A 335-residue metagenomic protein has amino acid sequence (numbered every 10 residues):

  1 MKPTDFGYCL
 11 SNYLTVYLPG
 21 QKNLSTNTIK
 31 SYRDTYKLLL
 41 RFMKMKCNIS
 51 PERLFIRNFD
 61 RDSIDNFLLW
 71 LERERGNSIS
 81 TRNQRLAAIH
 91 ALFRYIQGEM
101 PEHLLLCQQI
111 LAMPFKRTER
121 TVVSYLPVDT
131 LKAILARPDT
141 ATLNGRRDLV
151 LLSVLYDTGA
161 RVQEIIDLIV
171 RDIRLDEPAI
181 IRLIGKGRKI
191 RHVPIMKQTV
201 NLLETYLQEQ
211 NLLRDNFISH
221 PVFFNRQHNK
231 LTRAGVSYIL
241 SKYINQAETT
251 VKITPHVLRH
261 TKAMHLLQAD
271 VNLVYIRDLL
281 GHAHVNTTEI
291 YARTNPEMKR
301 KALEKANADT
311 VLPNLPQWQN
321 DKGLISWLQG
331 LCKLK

Functional and structural regions predicted by a protein language model:
M1-K335: Conserved catalytic core of the tyrosine transesterase superfamily
